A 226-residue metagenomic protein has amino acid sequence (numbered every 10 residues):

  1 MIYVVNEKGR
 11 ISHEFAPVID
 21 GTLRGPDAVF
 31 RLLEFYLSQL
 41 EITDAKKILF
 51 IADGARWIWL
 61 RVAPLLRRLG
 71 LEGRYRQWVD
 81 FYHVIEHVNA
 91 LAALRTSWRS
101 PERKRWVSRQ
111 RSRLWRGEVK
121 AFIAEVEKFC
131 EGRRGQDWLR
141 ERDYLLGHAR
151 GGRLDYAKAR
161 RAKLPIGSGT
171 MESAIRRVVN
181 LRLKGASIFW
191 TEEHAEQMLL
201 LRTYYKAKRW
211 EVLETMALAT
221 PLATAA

Functional and structural regions predicted by a protein language model:
M1-A226: Catalytic center-proximal scaffold of phosphoryl-transfer enzymes
